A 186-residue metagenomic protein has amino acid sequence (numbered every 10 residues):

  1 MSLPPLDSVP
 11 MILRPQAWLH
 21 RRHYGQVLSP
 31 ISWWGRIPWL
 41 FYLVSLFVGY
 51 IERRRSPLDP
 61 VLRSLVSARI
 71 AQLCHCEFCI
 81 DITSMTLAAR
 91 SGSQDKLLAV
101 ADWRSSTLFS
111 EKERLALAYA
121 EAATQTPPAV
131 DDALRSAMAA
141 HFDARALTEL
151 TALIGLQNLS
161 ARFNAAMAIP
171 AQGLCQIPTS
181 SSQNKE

Functional and structural regions predicted by a protein language model:
M1-L58, L62, S182-E186: Mobile cap/lid helix-loop segments that border enzyme active or cofactor-binding sites and regulate substrate access
W39-Y42, I80-A99: Iron-sulfur (Fe-S) cluster-binding segments and ferredoxin-like electron-carrier domains, especially [2Fe-2S]
V48, L65-I70, V100, A116-T124 (+1 more regions): Short alpha-helical scaffolding segments that buttress acidic/His motifs in well-ordered protein cores
V66, I70-T86: Short, thiol/selenol-centered motifs that function as redox-active sites or metal-ligating centers
V100-E111: Acidic/His metal-coordination segments adjacent to aromatic residues that form catalytic metal sites in metalloenzymes
F109, A129-V130, L134, A171-L174 (+1 more regions): Alpha-helical transmembrane segments and membrane-interface helix-loop junctions in multi-pass membrane proteins
E111-L153: Acidic/histidine-rich alpha-helical segments that form the ligand environment of transition-metal centers
A144-Q183: Preference for long, well-ordered alpha-helical segments
